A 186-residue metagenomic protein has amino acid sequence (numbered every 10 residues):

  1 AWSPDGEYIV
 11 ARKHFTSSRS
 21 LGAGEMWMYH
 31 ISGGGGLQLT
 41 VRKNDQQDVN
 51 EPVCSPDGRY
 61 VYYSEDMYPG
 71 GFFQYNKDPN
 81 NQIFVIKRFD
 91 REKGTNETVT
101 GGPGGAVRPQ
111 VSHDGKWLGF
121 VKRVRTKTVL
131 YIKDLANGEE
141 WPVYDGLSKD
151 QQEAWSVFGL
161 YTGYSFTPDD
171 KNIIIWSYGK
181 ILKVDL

Functional and structural regions predicted by a protein language model:
A1-M28, Q38-V49, Y62-K87, T98-V107 (+3 more regions): A flexible loop/linker signature enriched in serine peptidases of the S9 family
P4-D5, P56-D57, H113-D114, P168-D169: Residue-level detector of Asp-centered blade-edge/turn motifs that repeat once per structural unit in beta-propeller
G33-G35, K93-T95, N137-E139: Short coil turn/linker residues within repeat-based beta-strand modules
S64, Y164-T167: Short, Lys/Arg-enriched charge-dense amphipathic segments
D90: Active-site beta-strand termini and strand-to-loop segments that position acidic
P142: Peri-functional-center coupling elements
